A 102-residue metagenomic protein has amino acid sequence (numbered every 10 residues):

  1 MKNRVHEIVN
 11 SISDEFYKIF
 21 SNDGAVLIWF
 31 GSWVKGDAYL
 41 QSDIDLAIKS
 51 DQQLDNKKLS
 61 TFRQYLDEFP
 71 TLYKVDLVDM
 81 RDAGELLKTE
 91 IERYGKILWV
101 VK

Functional and structural regions predicted by a protein language model:
M1-W29, V34-L40, K49-K102: Catalytic core of pol beta-like nucleotidyltransferases
D45-A47: Short, well-ordered beta-strand segments
